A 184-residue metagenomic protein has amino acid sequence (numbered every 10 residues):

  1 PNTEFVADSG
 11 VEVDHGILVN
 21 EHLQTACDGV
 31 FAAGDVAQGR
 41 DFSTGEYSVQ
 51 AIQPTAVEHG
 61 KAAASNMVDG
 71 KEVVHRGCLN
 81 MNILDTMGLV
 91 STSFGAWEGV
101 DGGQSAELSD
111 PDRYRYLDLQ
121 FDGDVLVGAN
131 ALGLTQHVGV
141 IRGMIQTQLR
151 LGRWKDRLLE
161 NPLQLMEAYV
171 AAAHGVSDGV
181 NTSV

Functional and structural regions predicted by a protein language model:
P1-A62: FAD-site-proximal beta/loop scaffold in flavoenzymes
E4-A7, G102-G103, I141: Extended hydrophobic-aromatic, low-complexity segments
G34-D35, T92, Y169-A173: Short alpha-helix boundary/capping motifs
V36-G139: Mid-to-C-terminal Rossmann-like scaffold of FAD/NAD(P)H-dependent oxidoreductases
D69-V73, T147-Q148, G152, N161: Short loop/turn hinge sites at secondary-structure boundaries
T135-R153: A short, polar/charged loop-to-alpha-helix boundary motif
L151-V184: Cysteine/selenocysteine-centered motifs that mediate thiol-based redox chemistry or coordinate metal-sulfur cofactors
